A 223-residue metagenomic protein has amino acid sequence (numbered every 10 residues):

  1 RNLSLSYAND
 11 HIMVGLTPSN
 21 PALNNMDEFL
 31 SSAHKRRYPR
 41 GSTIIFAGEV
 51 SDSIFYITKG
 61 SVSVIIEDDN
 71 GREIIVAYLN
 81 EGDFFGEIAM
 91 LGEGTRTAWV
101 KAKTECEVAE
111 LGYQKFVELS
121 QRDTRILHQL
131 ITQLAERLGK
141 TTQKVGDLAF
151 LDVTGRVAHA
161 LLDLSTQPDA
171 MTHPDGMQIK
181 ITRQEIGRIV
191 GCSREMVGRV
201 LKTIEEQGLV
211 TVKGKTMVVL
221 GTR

Functional and structural regions predicted by a protein language model:
R1-T43, F85, A89-L91, R122: Cyclic nucleotide-binding regulatory module and flanking cytosolic helices
M26, A77-G139: Cyclic-nucleotide recognition modules
P39-R40, T58-K59, N80, T104: A cytosolic small-molecule/anion-sensing beta-strand core signal
I44-E49: Short phosphate-coordinating micro-motif centered on Lys-Gly-acidic
D52-I65, E81-G82: Glycine- and acidic-residue-biased ligand/ion/polar-headgroup-sensing regions
Q121-G191: Polybasic "coupling" helices that flank or enter modular domains
T182, T216-R223: Short, cationic-aromatic polyanion-contact patches
G208: Glycine-centered, phosphate/nucleic-acid-interacting loop/turn motifs that mediate DNA/RNA or nucleotide
